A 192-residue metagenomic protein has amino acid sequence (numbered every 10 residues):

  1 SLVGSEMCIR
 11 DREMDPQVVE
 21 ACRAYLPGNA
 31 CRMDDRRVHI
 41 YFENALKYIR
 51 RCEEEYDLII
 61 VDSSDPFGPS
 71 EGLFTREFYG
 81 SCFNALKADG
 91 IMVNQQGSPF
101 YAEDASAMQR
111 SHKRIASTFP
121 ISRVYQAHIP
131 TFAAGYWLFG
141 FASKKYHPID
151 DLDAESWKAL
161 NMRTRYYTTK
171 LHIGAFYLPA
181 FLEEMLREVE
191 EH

Functional and structural regions predicted by a protein language model:
S5-D89, A102-M108: The AdoMet/dcAdoMet-binding core of the Class I SAM-like
L46, R123-H128, W137: Glycine-rich, charged/polar anion/phosphate-binding loops that engage phosphate groups from diverse ligands
D65-P66, G97-Y101, P130-T131: Short "lid" loop at the C-terminus of a central beta-strand within the Rossmann-like core of SAM-dependent
Y79-G80, A105-Y125, G140: Conserved Class I S-adenosyl-L-methionine
D89-Q96: Conserved beta-strand signature within the Rossmann-like core of class I S-adenosyl-L-methionine
A134-H192: SAM/dcSAM-binding transferase cores
